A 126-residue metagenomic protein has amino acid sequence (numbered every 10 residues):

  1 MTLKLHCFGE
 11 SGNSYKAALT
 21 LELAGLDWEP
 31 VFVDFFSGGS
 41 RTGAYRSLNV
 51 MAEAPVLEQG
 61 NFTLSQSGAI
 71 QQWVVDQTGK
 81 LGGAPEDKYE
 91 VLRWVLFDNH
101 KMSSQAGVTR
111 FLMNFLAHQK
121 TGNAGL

Functional and structural regions predicted by a protein language model:
M1-E10, Y15-G125: GST-like domain detector, emphasizing the conserved glutathione-binding G-site in the N-terminal thioredoxin-like
